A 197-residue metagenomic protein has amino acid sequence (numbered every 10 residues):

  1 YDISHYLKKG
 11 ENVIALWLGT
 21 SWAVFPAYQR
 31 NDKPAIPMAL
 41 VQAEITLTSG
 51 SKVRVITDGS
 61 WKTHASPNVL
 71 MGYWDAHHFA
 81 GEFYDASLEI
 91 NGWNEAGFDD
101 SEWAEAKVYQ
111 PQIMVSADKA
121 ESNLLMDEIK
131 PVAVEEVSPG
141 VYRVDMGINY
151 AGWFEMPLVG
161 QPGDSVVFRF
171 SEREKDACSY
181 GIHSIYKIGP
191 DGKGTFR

Functional and structural regions predicted by a protein language model:
Y1-R197: Extracellular/oxidizing-compartment recognition motifs
